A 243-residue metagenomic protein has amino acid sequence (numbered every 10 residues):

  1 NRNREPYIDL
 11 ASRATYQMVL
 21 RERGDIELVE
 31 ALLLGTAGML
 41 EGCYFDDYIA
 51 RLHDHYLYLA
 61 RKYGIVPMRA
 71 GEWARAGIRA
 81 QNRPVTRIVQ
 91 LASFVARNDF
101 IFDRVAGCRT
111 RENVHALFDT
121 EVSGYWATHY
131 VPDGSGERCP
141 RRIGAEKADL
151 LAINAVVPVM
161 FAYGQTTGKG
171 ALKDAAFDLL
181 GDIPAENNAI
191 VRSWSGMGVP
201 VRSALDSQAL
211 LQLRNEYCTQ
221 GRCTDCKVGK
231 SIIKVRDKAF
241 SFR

Functional and structural regions predicted by a protein language model:
N1-S207: Hydrophobic, aromatic-lined core segments that form the binding pocket/scaffold for planar heteroaromatic ligands
G196-R243: Acidic, carboxylate-rich catalytic segments that either coordinate divalent cations
